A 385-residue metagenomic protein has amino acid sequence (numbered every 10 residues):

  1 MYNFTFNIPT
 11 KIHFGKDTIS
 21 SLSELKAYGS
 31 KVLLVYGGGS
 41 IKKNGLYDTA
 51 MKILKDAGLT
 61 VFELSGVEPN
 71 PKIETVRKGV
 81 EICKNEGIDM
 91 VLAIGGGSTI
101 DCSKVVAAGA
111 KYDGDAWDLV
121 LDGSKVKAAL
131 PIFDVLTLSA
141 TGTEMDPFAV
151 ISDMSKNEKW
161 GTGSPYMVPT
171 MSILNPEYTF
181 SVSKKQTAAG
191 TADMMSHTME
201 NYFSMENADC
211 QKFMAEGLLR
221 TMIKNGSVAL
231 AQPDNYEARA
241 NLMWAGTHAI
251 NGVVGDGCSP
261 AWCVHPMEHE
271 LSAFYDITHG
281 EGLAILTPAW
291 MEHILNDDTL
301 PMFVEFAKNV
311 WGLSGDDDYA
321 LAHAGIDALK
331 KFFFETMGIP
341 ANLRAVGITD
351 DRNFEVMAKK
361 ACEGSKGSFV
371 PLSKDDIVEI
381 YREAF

Functional and structural regions predicted by a protein language model:
M1-M90, L343: ATP/NTP phosphate-donor binding region
T10, K111-A208, P301, E305: A glycine/threonine-rich phosphate-anchoring loop and its flanking beta-alpha core in nucleotide/phosphate-binding
K11, K31-L33, V61-F62, D89-L92 (+4 more regions): Structural motif
R77-V80, T99-D113, M145-D146: Short Gly/Thr/Asp-enriched flexible loops that form oxyanion-binding sites at enzyme active sites
I88-K104, T137-T143, F274-I277: Glycine/serine-rich anion-binding loops at beta->alpha junctions that coordinate negatively charged ligand groups
N201-A328: Active-site segments that bind and position negatively charged phosphate/pyrophosphate groups
N309-F385: C-terminal charged capping/lid subdomain of soluble metabolic enzymes
